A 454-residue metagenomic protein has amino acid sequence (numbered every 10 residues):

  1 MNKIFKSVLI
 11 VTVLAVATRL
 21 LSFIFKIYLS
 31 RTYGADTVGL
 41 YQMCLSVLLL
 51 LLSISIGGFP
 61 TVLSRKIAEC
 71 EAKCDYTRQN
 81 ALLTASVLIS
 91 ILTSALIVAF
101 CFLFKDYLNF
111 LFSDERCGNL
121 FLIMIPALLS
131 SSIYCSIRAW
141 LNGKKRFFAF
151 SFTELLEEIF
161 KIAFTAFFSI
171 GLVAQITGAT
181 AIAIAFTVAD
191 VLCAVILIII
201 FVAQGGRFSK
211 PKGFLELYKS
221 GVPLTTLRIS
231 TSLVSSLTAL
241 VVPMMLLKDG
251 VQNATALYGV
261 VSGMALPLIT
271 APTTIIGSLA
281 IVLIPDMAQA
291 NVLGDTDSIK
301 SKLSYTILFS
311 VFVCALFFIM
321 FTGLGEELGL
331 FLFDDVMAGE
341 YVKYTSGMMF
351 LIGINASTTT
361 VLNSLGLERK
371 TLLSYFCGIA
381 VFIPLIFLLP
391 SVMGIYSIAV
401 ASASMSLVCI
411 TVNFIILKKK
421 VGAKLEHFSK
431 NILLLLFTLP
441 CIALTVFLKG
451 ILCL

Functional and structural regions predicted by a protein language model:
M1-L21, T77, A81, K212-T231 (+1 more regions): N-terminal membrane topogenesis motif
L20-V38, N109-F110, I229, L233-P272 (+2 more regions): Helix-terminus/linker motif at the lipid-water interface of multi-pass membrane proteins
G57-A72, I269-G294, K300-I307: Helix-loop junctions and terminal segments of transmembrane helices in multi-pass membrane transport/translocation
T84-L111, K300-L351, I383-P384, F447: Alpha-helical transmembrane segments of multi-pass membrane transport and lipid-handling proteins
S90-L233: Hydrophobic transmembrane helix module of multi-pass membrane transport proteins
S130-T153, G347-F376: Membrane-interface junctions at transmembrane-helix termini in multi-pass inner-membrane proteins
K145-F148, I159-V195, R369, C377-T411 (+2 more regions): Membrane-interface helix-loop junctions in multi-pass transport and translocation proteins
L227-L233, F428-L454: Transmembrane alpha-helical segments of multi-pass transport proteins
